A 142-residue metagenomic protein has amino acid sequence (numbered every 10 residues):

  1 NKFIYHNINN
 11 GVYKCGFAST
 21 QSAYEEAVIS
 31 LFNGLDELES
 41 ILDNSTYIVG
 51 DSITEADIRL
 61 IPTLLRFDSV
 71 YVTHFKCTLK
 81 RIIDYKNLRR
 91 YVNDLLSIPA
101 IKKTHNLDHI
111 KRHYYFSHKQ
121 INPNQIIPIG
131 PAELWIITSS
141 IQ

Functional and structural regions predicted by a protein language model:
N1-Q142: C-terminal alpha-helical interaction module
